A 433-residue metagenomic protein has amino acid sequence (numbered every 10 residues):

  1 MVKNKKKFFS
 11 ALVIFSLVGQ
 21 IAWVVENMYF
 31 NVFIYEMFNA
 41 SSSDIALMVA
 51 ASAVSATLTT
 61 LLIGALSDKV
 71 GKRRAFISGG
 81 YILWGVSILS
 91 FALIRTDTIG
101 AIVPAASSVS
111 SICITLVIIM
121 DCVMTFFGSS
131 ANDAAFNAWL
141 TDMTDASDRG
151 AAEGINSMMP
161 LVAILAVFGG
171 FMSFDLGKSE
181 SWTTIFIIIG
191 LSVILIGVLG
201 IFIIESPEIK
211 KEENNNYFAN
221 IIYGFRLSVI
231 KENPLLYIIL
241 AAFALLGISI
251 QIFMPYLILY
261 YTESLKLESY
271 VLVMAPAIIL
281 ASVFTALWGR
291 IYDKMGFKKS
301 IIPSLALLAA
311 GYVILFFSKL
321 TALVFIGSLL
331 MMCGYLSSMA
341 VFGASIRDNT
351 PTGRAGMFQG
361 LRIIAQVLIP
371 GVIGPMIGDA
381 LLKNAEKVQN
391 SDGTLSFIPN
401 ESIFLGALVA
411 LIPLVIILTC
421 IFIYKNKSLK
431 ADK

Functional and structural regions predicted by a protein language model:
M1-K6, E208-L240: Juxtamembrane intracellular "pre-TM" segments in multi-pass secondary transporters
V2-A53, L235-A242, L246-L265, V271: Helix-loop boundary and gating motifs at the non-cytosolic
L17, S87, A101-A131, L323-S337: Hydrophobic core of transmembrane alpha-helices in multi-pass small-molecule transporters, especially MFS/SLC-type
T57, G150-M172, I363-P375: Glycine-rich segments within core transmembrane alpha-helices of 12-TM secondary carriers
T59-K72, F284-G296, L382: Helix-to-loop junctions at the C-terminal end of transmembrane segments in multipass secondary transporters
R73, S108, F174-L191, L382-I412: A membrane-interface helix-boundary motif in multi-pass transporters
A75-S90, K299-I314: Structural signature of the two symmetry-related core transmembrane helices
F91-T98, I194-I204, N400-K433: Multi-pass alpha-helical transporter architecture, strongest for 12-TM Major Facilitator/SLC carriers used
